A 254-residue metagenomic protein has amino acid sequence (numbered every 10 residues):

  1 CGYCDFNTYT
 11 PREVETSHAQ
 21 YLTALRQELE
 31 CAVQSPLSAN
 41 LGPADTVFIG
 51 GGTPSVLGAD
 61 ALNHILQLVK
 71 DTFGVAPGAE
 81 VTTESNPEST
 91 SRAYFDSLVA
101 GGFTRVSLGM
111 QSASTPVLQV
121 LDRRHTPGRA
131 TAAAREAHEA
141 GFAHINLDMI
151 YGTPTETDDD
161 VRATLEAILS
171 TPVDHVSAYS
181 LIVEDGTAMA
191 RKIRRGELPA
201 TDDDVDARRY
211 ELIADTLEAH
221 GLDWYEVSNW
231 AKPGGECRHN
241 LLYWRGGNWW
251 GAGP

Functional and structural regions predicted by a protein language model:
C1-C4: Short cysteine clusters
N7-L37, G42-P254: C-terminal scaffold of the Radical SAM
